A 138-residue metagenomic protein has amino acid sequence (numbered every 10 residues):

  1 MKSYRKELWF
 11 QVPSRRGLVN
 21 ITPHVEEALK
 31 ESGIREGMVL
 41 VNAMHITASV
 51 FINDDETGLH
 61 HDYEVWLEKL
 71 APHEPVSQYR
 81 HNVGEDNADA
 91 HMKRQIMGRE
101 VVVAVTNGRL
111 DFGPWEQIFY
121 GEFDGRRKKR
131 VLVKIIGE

Functional and structural regions predicted by a protein language model:
M1-E138: Active-site histidine-anchored catalytic micro-motif
